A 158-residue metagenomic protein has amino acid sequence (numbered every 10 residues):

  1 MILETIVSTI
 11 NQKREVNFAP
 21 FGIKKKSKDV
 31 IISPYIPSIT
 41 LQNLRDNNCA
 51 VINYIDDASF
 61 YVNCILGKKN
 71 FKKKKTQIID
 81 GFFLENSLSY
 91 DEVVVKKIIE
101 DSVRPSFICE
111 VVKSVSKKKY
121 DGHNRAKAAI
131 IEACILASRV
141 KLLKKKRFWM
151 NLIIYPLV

Functional and structural regions predicted by a protein language model:
M1-Y90, V94-V158: Basic, polyanion-binding surface patches
